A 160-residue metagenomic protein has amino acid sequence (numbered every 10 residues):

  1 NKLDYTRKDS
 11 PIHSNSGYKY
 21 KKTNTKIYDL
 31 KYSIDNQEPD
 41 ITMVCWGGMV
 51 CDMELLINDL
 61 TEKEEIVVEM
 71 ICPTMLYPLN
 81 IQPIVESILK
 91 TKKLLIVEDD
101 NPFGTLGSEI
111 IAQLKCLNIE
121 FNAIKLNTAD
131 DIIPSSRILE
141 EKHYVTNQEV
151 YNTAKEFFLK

Functional and structural regions predicted by a protein language model:
N1-K160: Thiamine diphosphate
